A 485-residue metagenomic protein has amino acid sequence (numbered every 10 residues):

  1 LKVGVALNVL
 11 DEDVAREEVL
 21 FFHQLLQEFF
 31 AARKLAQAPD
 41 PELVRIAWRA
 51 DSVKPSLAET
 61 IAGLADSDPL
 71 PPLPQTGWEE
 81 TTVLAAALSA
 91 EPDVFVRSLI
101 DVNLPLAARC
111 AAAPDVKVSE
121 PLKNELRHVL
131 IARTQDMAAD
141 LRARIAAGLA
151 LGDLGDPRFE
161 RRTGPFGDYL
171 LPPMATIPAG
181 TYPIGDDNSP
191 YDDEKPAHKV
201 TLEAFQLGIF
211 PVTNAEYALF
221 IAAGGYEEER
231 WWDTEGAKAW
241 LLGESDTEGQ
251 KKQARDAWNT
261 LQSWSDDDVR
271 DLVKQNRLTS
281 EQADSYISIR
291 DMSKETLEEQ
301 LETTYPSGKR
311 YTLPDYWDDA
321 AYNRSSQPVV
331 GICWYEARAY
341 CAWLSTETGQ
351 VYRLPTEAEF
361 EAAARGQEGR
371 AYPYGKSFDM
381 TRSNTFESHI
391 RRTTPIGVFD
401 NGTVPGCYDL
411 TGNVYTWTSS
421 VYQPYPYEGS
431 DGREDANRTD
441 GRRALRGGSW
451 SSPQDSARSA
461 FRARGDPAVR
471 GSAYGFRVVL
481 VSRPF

Functional and structural regions predicted by a protein language model:
L1-D13, P55-A58, G308-W317, P453-D455: Active-site-adjacent bridging/hinge elements
L1-P39: Extended helical regulatory/linker subdomains that flank P-loop NTPase cores
G4, F29-G164: Hydrophobic repeat-domain scaffold segments
H23-Q24, T213, T356: Short, conserved phosphate/pyrophosphate- and ester-handling motifs at nucleotide-, phospho-/glycolipid
Q37-W48, A223-W232, G369-Y372: Cytochrome P450 catalytic domain signature, combining two hallmark sequence patches
G164-P314, S325-E336, A363, T411-G412 (+3 more regions): A short glycine-rich, aromatic-capped structural motif
I177, P183, N188, S280-A463 (+1 more regions): Functional-site microenvironments in short loops/helix caps that host divalent-cation chemistry
G471-F485: Short, structured beta-strand segments at or near domain termini in extracellular proteins/domains
